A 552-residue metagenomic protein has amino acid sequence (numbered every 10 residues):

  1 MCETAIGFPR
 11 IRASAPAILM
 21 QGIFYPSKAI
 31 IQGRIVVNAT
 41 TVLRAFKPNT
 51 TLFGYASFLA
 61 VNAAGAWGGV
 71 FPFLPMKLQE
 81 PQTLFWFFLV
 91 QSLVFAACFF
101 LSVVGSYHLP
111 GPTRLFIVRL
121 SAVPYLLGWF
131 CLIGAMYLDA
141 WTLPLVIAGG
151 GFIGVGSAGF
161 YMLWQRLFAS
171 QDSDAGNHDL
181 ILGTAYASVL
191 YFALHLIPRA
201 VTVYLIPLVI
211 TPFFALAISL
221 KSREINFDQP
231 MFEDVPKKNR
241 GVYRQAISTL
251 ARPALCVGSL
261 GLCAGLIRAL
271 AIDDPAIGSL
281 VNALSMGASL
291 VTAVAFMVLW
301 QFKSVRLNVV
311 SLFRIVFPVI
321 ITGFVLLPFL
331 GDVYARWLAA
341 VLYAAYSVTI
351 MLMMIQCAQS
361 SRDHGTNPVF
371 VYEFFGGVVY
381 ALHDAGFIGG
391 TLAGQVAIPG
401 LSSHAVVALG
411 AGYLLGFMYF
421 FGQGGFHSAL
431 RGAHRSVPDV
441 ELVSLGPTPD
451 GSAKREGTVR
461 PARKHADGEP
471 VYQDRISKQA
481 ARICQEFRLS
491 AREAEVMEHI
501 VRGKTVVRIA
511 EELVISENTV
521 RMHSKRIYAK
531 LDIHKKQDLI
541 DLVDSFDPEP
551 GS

Functional and structural regions predicted by a protein language model:
R10, G33-V37, D174-H178, S188-L270 (+1 more regions): Intracellular loop-helix junctions on the cytosolic face of multi-pass helical membrane proteins
N38-F95, C256, L260-D274: Helix-loop boundary and gating motifs at the non-cytosolic
A97-F99, A283-S304, V379-F387: Transmembrane alpha-helices of Major Facilitator/SLC transporters
P124-L138, P318-G331: C-terminal ends and interior cores of transmembrane alpha-helices in multi-pass membrane transporters/permeases
T142-F160, A335-I350: Hydrophobic core of transmembrane alpha-helices in multi-pass small-molecule transporters, especially MFS/SLC-type
A158-Q171, T349-H364: Intracellular juxtamembrane helix-capping segments at the cytosolic ends of symmetry-related transmembrane helices
N367-G394: A late C-terminal transmembrane helix in Major Facilitator Superfamily
S444-M522, A529-K530, D541-S552: Helix-turn-helix DNA-binding segment
